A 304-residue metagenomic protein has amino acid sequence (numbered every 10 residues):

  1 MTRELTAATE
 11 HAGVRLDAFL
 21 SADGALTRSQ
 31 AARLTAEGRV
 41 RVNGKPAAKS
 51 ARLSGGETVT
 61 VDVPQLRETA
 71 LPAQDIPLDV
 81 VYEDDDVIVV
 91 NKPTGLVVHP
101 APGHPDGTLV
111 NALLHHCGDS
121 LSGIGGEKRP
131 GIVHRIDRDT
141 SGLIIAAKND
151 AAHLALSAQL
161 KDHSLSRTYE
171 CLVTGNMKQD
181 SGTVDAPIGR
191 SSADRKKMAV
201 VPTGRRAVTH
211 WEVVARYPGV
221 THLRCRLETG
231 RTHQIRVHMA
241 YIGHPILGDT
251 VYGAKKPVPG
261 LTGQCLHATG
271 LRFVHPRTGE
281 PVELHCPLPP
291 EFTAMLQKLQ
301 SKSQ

Functional and structural regions predicted by a protein language model:
M1-T183, P187-S192, P290-Q300: RNA pseudouridine synthases
N43-A48, G219-H222, P257: Short alpha-helix capping/helix-loop boundary micro-motifs
G44, V63, V237, K255-K256: Conserved "cap/hinge" positions at secondary-structure junctions
A48-R52, R224, G263: Short, surface-exposed secondary-structure edge patches
R67, I242-T250: Cytochrome P450 core scaffold surrounding the K-helix E-X-X-R motif and the conserved "meander" helix-loop region
V80, V173, H210-V213, I246: Conserved hydrophobic positions within beta-strands
G126-A158, L165-S166, E170, D185-I242 (+1 more regions): The conserved catalytic core of RNA pseudouridine synthases
L247-G260: Short, surface-exposed loop/helix-turn segments at secondary-structure junctions that function as lids/hinges flanking
